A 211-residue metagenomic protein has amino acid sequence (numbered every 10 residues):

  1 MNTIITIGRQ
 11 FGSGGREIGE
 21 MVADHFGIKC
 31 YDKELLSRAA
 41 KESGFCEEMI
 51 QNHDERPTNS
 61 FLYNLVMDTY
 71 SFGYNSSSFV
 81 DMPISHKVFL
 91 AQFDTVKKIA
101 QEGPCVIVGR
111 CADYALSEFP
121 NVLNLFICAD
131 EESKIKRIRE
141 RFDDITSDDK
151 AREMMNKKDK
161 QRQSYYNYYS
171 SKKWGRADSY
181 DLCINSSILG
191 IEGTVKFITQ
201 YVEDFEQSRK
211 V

Functional and structural regions predicted by a protein language model:
N2-I5: Extreme N-terminal starter segment of soluble prokaryotic enzymes
I7-E20: Glycine-rich phosphate-binding P-loop
K29-A40: Short beta-strand-centered segment that lines the nucleotide-binding/catalytic pocket of NTP-utilizing
A40-P104: ATP-dependent small-molecule kinase phosphotransfer cores that center on conserved nucleotide phosphate-binding segments
E55-V66, S147-I191: Small-molecule kinase domains that catalyze NTP-dependent phosphoryl transfer to phosphate-bearing small molecules
I99, A112-F119: RNA pseudouridine synthases
E118-R141, I145-K157: Conserved phosphate-donor/acceptor-positioning beta-strand/loop module used by diverse small-molecule
